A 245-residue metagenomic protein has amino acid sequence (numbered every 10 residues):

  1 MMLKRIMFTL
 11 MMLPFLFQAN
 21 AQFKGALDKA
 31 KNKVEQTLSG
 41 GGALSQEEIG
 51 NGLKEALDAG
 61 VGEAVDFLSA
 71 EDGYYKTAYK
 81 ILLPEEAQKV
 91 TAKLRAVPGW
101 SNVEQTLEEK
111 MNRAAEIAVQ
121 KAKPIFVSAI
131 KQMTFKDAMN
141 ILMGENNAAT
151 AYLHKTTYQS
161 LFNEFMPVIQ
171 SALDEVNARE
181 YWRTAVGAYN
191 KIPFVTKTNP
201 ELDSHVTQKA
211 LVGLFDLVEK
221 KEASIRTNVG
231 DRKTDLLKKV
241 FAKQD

Functional and structural regions predicted by a protein language model:
M1-R5: Positively charged n-region of N-terminal signal peptides that target proteins for export
M7-F15: Bacterial N-terminal signal peptides
N20-Q22: Boundary of Sec targeting at the N-terminus
K24-E108: N-terminal Sec/ER secretory leader and immediately downstream segment of secreted/extracellular precursors
A26-K33, D203, A210-D245: A cross-kingdom marker for long, charged
A64, T134, V229: Residue-level signature of catalytic and energy-coupling elements of molecular machines, predominantly ATP/GTP-dependent
G99-A172: Mid-length scaffold segments of soluble, non-membrane domains
S160, V168-K209: An amphipathic alpha-helical core segment
